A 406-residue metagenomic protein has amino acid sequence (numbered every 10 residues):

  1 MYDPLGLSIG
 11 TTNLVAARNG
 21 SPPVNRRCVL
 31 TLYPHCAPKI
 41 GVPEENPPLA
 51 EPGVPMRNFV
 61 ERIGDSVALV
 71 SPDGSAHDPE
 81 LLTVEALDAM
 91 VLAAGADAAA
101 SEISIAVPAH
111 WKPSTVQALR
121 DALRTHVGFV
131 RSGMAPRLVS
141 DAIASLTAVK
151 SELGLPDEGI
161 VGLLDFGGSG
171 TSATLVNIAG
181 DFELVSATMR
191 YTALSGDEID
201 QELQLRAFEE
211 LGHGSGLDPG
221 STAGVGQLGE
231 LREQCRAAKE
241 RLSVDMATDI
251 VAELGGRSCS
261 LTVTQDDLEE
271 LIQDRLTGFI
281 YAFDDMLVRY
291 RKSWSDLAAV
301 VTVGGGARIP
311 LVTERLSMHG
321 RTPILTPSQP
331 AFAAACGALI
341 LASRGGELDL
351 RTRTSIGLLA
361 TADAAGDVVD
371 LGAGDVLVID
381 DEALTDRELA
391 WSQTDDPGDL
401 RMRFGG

Functional and structural regions predicted by a protein language model:
M1, R137-L164, A335-E347: Conserved phosphate-binding catalytic cores of ATP/NTP-utilizing and phosphoryl-transfer enzymes
M1-R26, Y33, K150-V185, C235 (+2 more regions): Gly/Thr-rich phosphate-binding beta-strand-loop-beta motif of the actin/hexokinase/Hsp70
N13-A106, F279-I280: Conserved phosphate-binding loops in N-terminal lobes of ATP-dependent enzymes of the actin/Hsp70/sugar-kinase
E80-A94, A98, E102-R120, F129-A148: Active-site neighborhood for divalent-cation/phosphate handling
T83-G95, S145, V149-E152, Q273-L297 (+2 more regions): Phosphate/ATP-binding catalytic cores across multiple sugar-kinase/actin-like superfamilies, primarily ASKHA
I105-T115, K292-L316, A334: Glycine-rich phosphate-binding loops at beta-strand->alpha-helix junctions
G128-D141, E314-L339: Conserved phosphate-binding/catalytic loops in two-lobed NTP-binding clefts
V176-Q265, L350-I356, A360-I379, R387-W391 (+2 more regions): Phosphate-binding glycine-rich/basic clefts of nucleotide- and phosphate-handling proteins, predominantly
